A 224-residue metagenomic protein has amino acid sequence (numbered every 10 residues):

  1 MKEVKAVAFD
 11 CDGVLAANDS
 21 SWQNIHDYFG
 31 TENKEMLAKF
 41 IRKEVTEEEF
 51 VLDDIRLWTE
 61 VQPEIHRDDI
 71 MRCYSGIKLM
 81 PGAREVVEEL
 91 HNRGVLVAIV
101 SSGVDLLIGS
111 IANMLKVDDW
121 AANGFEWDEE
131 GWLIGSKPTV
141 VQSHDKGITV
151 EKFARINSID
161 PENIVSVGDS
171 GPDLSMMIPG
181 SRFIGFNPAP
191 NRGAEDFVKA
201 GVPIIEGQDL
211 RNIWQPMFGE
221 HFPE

Functional and structural regions predicted by a protein language model:
M1-R56: Active-site neighborhood of HAD-like aspartate-dependent phosphohydrolases
K2, R93-V95, F153-P161, H221-F222: Glycine-rich phosphate-binding loop signature in dinucleotide/nucleotide-binding domains
V51-E85: Metal-dependent phosphoesterase signature
A83-L115, D119-G124: Substrate-recognition element of Asp-dependent hydrolases with the DxDx(T/V) motif
S101-S102, N163-E206: Acidic, Mg2+-coordinating phosphoryl-transfer loop and its flanking beta/alpha structural elements, shared across
G109-I164: Substrate-recognition "cap/lid" segment bordering the active-site pocket of phosphatases
A122-D128, N187-G193, Q208-R211: Short, acidic/turn-prone active-site loops that include or flank metal/cofactor- and phosphate-binding residues
D128-G135, G193-V202, W214-F218: Short, charged, surface-exposed secondary-structure boundary motifs
